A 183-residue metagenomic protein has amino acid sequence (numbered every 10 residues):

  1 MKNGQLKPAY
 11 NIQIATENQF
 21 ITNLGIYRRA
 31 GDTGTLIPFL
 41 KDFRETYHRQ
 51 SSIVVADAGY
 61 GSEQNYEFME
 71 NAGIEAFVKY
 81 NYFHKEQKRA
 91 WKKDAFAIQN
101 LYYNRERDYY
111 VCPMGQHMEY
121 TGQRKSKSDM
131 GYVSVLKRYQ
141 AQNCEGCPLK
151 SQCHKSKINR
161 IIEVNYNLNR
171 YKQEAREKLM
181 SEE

Functional and structural regions predicted by a protein language model:
M1-E183: Anion-binding and metal-coordination hotspots
